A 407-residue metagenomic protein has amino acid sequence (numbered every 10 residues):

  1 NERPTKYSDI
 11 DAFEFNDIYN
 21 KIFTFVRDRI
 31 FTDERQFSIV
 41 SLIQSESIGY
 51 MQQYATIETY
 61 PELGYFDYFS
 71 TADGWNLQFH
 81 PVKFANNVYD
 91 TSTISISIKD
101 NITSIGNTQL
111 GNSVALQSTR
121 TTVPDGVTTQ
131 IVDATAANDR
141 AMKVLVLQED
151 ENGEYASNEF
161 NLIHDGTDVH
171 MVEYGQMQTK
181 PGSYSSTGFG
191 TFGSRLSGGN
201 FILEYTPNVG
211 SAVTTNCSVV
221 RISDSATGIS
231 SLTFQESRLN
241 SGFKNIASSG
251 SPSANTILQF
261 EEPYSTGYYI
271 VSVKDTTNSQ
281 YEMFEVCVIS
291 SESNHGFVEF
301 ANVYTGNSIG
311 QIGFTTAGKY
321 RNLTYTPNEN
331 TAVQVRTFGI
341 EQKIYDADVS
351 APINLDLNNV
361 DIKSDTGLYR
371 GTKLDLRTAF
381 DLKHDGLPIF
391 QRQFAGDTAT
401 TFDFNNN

Functional and structural regions predicted by a protein language model:
N1-S38, I43-Q53, Y60-L116, S231-S237 (+7 more regions): Interface-prone segments of viral and bacterial extracellular assemblies
E2-D17, G106, G111-R140, E151-N152 (+6 more regions): Surface-exposed ligand/attachment interfaces on beta-rich extracellular proteins
N20-D28, M142-Q148, G267-V273, N407: A short beta-strand element within beta-rich, extracytoplasmic domains of secreted/secretory-pathway proteins
D33, F37-T59, D165-T187, I289-N307: Terminal beta-strand-rich extracellular "head" domains that mediate receptor/glycan or other ligand binding
M51-T71, T128-T135, P181-L196, F243-I246 (+4 more regions): Beta-sandwich interaction modules
G74-I102, G182-F234, Y304, S308-G367 (+1 more regions): Low-complexity intrinsically disordered segments
V146, F160-L162, S194, L203 (+4 more regions): Fold-core signature of tandem repeat domains
A156-D168, Q280-S293: A short, surface-exposed beta-strand/turn
